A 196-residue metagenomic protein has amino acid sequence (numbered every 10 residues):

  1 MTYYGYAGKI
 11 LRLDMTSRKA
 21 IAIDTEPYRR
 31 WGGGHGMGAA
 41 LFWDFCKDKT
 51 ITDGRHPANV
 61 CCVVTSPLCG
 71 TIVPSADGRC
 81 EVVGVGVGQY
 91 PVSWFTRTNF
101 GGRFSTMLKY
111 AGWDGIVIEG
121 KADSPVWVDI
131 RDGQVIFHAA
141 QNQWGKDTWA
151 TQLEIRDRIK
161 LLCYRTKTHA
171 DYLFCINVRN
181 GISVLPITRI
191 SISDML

Functional and structural regions predicted by a protein language model:
M1-E26, G32: N-terminal leader/transition segments
Y4-Y6, H56-N59, T168: Short, basic and Ser/Thr-rich N-terminal targeting/leader segments
I21, T71-P74, L185-P186, S193-D194: Short helix/loop capping segments that flank catalytic or ligand/cofactor-binding pockets
D24-R55: Non-catalytic, usually N-terminal nucleic-acid engagement modules in DNA/RNA processing proteins
W43-R79: Conserved oxyanion/phosphate-binding beta-strand-loop segments in alpha/beta enzyme cores
D77-W94, Q134-A140: Short, basic, glycine/proline-bearing loop/turn elements
W94-F95, S105-L196: Active-site cavity-forming subdomains of large catalytic enzyme subunits
G101-G102: Thiamine diphosphate
